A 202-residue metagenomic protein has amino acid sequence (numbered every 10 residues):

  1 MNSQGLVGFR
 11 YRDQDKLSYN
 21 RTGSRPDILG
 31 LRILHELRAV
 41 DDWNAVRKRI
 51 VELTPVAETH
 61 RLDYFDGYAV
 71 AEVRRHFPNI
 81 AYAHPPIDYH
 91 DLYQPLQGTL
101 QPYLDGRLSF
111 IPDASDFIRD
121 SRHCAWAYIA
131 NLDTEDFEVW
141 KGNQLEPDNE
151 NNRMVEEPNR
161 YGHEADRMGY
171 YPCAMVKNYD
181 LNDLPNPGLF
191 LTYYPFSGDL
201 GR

Functional and structural regions predicted by a protein language model:
Q4-F9, A127-I129: Short beta-strand scaffold segments in enzyme catalytic cores
F9-Q14, L132-T134: Short acidic-glycine loop/turn motifs at beta-strand connectors
L17-S18, V139: A sequence-level detector of short linear motifs
S18-I28: Short, solvent-exposed aromatic-acidic interface loops
L29-R32, A45: Exposed alpha-helical structural elements
V40-R202: Low-complexity intrinsically disordered segments
